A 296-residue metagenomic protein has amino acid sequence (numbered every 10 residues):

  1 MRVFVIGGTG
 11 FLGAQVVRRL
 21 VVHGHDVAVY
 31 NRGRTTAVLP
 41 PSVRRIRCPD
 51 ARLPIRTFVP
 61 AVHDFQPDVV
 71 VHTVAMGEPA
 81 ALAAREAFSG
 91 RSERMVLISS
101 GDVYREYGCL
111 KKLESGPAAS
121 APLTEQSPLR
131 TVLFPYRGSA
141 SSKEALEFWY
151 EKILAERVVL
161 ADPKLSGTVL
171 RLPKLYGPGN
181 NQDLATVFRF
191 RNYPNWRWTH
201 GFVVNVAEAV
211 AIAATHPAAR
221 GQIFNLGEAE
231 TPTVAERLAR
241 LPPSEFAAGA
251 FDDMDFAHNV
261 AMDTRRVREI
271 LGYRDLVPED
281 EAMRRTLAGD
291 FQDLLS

Functional and structural regions predicted by a protein language model:
V3-H23: N-terminal Rossmann NAD(P)H-binding glycine-rich loop of SDR-like oxidoreductase domains
R34-S92, L97, V103-C109: NAD(P)H-binding glycine-rich loop region in Rossmannoid oxidoreductase-like domains and their noncatalytic homologs
L82-W149: Conserved Rossmann-fold NAD(P)-dependent oxidoreductase catalytic core, especially the SDR/UDP-sugar
S141-E144, I153-P178: Conserved beta-loop-beta element that borders a ligand/cofactor-binding pocket
L165, G177-V187, W196, V203-V204 (+2 more regions): Glycine/proline-rich active-site loop of Rossmann-fold NAD(P)-dependent oxidoreductases
V169-L172, P194-A207, I223, V234 (+2 more regions): Conserved loop-to-helix N-cap of the C-terminal "lid" that shapes the substrate pocket in Rossmann-like
A207-T264, I270, L294: Mid/C-terminal beta-alpha module of Rossmann-like enzyme folds, strongest in SDR-family dehydrogenases/epimerases
E279-S296: Amphipathic terminal alpha-helices
